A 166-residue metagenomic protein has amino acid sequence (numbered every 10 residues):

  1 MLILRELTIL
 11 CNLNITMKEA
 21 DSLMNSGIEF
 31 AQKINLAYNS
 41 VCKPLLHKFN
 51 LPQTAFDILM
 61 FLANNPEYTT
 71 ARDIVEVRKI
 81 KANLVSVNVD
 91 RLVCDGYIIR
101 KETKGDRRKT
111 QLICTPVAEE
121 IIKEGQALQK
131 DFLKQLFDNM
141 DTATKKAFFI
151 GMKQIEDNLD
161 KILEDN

Functional and structural regions predicted by a protein language model:
M1-D21, A143-N166: C-terminal regulatory/oligomerization modules of transcriptional regulators
M1-F49, D95: N-terminal leader segment of winged-helix/HTH proteins
N14, R91-F149: Charged, amphipathic alpha-helical coiled-coil/dimerization segments
F30, D57-M60, E120: Pre-recognition alpha-helix immediately N-terminal to the DNA-recognition helix within helix-turn-helix or winged-helix
N35, M60-P66, Q126, K153: Short, locally clustered residues in the helix-turn-helix/winged-helix DNA-binding domain
S40-L84: N-terminal helix-turn-helix DNA-binding core of bacterial DNA-binding proteins
A71, V75, Q111, D157 (+1 more regions): Alpha-helical transmembrane segments and membrane-interface helix-loop junctions in multi-pass membrane proteins
